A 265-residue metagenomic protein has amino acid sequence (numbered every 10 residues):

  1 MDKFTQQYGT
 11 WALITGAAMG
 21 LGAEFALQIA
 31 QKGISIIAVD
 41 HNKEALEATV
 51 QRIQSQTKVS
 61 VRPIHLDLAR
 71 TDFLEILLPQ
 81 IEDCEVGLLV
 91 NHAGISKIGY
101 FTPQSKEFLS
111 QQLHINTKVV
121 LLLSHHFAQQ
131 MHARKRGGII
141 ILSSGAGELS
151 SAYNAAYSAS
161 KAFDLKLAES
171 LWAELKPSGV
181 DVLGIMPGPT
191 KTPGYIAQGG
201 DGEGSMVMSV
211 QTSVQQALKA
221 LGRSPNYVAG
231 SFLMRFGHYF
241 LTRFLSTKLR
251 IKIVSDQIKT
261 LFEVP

Functional and structural regions predicted by a protein language model:
W11, G16-G20: Conserved glycine-rich cofactor-binding loop
I34-A48: Conserved glycine-rich Rossmann-like NAD(P)H-binding loop of the short-chain dehydrogenase/reductase
H92-K97: Conserved NAD(P)H cofactor-binding loop of Rossmann-fold oxidoreductase domains
Y100-Q111: Substrate-binding pocket helix/loop in short-chain dehydrogenase/reductase
S124, S160: Active-site helix of classical SDR
S144: Residue(s) in the substrate-gating loop at a strand-loop-helix junction that position the organic substrate next
G184, G200-Y239: C-terminal helical subdomain
